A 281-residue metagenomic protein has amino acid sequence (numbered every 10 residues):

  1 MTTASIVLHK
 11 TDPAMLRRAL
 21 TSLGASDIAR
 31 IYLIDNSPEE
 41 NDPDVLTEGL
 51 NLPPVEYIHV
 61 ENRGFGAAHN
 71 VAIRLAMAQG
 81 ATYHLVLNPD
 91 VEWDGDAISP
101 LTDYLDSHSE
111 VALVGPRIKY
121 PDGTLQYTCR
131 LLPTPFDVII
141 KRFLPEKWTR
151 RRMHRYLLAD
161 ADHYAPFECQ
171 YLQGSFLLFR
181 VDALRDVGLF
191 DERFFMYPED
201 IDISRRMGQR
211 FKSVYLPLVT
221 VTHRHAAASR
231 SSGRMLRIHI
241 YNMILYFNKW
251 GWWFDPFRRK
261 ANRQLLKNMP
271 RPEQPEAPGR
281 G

Functional and structural regions predicted by a protein language model:
T11-A25: Short, well-formed alpha-helical segments that are part of the catalytic scaffolds of diverse glycosyltransferases
L33-V45, F65: A conserved acidic beta->alpha catalytic loop
V60-A78: Glycine-rich, basic loop-to-helix element that forms the pyrophosphate-binding segment of sugar-nucleotide handling
A81-E92: Short beta-strand-to-loop acidic/aromatic patch adjacent to the donor-nucleotide binding site
G95-T128: Conserved donor NDP-sugar-binding/catalytic core segment of glycosyltransferases
P133-C169: Short, flexible, basic/aromatic active-site loop/helix in glycosyltransferases
A161-Y164, Q170-T220: A short, conserved alpha-helix in the catalytic core of glycosyltransferases
D202-R205, Q209-G281: Active-site-adjacent helix/loop segment of glycosyltransferases that harbors family-specific signature motifs
